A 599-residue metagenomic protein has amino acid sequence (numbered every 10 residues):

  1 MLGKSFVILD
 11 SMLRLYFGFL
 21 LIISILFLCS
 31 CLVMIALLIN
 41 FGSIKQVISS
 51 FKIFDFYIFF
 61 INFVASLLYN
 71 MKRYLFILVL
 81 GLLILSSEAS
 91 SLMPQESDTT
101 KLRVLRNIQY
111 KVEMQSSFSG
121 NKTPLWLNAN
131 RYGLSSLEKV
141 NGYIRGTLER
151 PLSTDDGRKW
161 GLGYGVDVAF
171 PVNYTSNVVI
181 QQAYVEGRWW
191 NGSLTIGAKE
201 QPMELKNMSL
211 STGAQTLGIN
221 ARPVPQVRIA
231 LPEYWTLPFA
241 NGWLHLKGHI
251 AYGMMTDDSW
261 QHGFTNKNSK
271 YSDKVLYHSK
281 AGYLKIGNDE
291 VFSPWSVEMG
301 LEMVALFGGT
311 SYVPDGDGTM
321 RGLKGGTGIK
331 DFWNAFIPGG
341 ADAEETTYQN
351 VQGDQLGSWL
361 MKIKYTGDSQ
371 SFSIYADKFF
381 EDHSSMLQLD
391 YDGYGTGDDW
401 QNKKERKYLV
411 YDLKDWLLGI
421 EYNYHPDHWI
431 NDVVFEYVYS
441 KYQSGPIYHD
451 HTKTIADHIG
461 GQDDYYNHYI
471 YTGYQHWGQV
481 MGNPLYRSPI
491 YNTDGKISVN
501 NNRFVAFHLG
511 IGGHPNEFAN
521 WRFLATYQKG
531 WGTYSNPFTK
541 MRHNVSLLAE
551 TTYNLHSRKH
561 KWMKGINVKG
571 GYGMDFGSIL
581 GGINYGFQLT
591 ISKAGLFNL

Functional and structural regions predicted by a protein language model:
M1, I8, M12-T99, F597-L599: Bacterial Sec-dependent N-terminal signal peptides
E96-I108, R150-L162, R188-G192, Y234-G248 (+6 more regions): Short loop/turn motifs that connect adjacent beta-strands in outer-membrane beta-barrel proteins
E96-I144, T154-V166, G248-Y252, V568: Transmembrane beta-strand segments of Gram-negative outer membrane beta-barrel proteins
A129-S135, D167-P171, T212-L217, T265-K270 (+5 more regions): Extracellular loop and loop/strand-boundary signature of outer-membrane beta-barrel proteins
W160-D258, L284-F307: Outer membrane beta-barrel
Q226, I583-L599: Outer-membrane beta-barrel "beta-signal"
P232-H449, F507-L509, A525-T533, K540-R542 (+3 more regions): Signature for the C-terminal beta-barrel architecture of outer-membrane proteins
Y442-S444, Y448-T533: C-terminal structural cap/anchor segments
